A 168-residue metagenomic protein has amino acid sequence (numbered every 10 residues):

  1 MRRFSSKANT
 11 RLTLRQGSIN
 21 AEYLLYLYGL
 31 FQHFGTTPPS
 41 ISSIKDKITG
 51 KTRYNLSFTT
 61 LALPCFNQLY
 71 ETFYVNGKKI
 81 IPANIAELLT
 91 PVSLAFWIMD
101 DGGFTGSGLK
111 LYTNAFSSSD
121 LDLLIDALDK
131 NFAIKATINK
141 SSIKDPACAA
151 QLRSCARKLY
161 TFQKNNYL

Functional and structural regions predicted by a protein language model:
M1-L168: Internal intein/HINT superfamily modules and their associated LAGLIDADG
